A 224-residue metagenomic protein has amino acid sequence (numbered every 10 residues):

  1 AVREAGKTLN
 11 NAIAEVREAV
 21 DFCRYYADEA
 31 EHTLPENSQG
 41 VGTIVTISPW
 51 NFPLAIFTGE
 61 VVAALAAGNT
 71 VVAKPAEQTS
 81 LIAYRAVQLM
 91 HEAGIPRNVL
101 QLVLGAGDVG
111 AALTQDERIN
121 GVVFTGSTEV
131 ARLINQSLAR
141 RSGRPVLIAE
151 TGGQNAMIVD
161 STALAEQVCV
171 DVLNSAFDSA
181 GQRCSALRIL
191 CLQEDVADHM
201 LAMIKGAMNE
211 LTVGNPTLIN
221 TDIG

Functional and structural regions predicted by a protein language model:
A1-E36: N-terminal Rossmann-like NAD(P)+-binding subdomain of aldehyde/semialdehyde dehydrogenases
C23, A83-A86, L113, I134-N135 (+2 more regions): Hydrophobic packing residues within well-ordered alpha-helices of enzyme cores
E29, I47, A106, T125: Conserved residues at the C-terminal ends of beta-strands
H32, G105-V109, V130: Short acidic loop-to-helix transition motifs that present clustered carboxylates
H32-R97, E166: Conserved small-residue-rich beta-alpha loop and adjacent elements that most often cradle the phosphate/pyrophosphate
E92-G94, G121, E129-G224: ALDH superfamily catalytic-core signature
Q101-V123: A structured beta-alpha segment of the ubiquitous adenosine-cofactor-binding alpha/beta core
